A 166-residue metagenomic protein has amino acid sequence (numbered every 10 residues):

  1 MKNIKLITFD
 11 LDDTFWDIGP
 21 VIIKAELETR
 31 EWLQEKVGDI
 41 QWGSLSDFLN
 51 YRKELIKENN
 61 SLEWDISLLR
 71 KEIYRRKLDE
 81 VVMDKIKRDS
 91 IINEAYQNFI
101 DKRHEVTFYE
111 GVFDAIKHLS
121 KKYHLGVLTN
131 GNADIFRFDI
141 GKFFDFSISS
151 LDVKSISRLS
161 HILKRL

Functional and structural regions predicted by a protein language model:
K2, K121, K142: Structured loop/turn residues at beta-strand edges in well-structured enzyme cores
K2-F108: N-terminal helical cap/lid subdomain that shapes the substrate entry/recognition surface in HAD-like hydrolases
I23, L27, E110, K142 (+1 more regions): Surface-exposed alpha-helical interface segments used for non-catalytic interactions
V106-E110, L128-N130: Short gly/ser/thr-rich secondary-structure transition/capping motifs
G111-K122: Catalytic-core regions built around general acid/base machinery
G126-L128, N132-L166: Substrate-recognition "cap/lid" segment bordering the active-site pocket of phosphatases
